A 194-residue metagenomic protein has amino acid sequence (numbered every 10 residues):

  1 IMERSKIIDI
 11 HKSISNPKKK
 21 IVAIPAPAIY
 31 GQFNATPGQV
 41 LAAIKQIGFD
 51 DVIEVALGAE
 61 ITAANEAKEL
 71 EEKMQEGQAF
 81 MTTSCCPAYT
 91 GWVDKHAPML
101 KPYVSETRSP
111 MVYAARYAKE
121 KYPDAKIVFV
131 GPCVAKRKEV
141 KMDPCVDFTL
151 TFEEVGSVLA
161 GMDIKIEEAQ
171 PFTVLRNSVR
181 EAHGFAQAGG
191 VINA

Functional and structural regions predicted by a protein language model:
E3-A194: Iron-sulfur-associated redox domains of electron-transfer enzymes in respiratory and anaerobic energy metabolism
